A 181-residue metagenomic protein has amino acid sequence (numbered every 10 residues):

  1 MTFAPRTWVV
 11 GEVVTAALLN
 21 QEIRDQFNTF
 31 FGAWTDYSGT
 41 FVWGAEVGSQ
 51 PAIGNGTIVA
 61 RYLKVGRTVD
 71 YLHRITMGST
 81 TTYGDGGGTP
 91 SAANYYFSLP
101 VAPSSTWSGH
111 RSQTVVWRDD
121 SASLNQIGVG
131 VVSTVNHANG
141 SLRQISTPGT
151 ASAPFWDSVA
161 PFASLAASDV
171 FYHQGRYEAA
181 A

Functional and structural regions predicted by a protein language model:
F3, V10-E12, A16, N20-A181: Surface-exposed molecular-recognition determinants
